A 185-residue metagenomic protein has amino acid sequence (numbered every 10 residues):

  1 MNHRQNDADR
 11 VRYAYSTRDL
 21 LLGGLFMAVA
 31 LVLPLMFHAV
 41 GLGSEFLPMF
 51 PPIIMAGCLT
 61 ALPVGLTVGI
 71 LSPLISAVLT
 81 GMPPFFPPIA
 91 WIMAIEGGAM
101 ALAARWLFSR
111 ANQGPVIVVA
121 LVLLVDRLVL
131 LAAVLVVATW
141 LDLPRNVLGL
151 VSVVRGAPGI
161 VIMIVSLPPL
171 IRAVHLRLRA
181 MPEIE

Functional and structural regions predicted by a protein language model:
M1-E185: Loop-helix junctions at membrane interfaces
